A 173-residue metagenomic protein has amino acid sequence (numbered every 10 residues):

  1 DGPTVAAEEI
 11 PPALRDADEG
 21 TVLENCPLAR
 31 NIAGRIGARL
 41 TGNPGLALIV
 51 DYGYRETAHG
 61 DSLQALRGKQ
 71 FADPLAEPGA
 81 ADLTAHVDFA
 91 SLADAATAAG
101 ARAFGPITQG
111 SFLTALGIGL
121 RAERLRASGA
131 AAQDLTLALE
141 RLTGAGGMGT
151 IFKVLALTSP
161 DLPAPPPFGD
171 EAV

Functional and structural regions predicted by a protein language model:
D1-I10: Short phosphate-coordinating micro-motif centered on Lys-Gly-acidic
E9-V173: Long, Lys/Arg- and hydrophobic-enriched amphipathic alpha-helices
